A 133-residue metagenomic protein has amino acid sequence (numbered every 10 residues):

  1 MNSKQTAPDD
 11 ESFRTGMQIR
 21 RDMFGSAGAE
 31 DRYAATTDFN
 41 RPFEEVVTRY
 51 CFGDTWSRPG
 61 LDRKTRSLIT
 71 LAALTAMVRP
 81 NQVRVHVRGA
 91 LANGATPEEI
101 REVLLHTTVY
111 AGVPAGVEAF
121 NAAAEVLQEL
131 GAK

Functional and structural regions predicted by a protein language model:
M1-K64, A92, E118-K133: Acidic, glycine/proline-rich low-complexity segments that act as flexible tails and inter-domain linkers
V47-C51, L68-T75, V103-T108: Short alpha-helical scaffolding segments that buttress acidic/His motifs in well-ordered protein cores
L68-L71, T75-R101: Mid-chain, well-packed structural core segment of small domains
V109-Y110, L127: Short Asp/Glu-rich motifs
V113-V117: Substrate/cofactor-recognition hotspot
